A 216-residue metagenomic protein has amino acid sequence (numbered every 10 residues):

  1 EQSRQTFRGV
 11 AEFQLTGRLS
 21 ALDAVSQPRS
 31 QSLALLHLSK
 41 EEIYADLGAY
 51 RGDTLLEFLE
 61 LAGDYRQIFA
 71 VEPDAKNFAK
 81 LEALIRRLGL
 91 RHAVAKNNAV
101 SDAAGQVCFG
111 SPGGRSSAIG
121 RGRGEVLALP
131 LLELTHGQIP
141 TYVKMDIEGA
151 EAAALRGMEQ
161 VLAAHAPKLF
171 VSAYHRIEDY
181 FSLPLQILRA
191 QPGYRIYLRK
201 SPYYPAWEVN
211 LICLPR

Functional and structural regions predicted by a protein language model:
E1-R216: Phosphate/nucleotide-binding beta-alpha loop and adjacent structural elements of enzyme active sites
